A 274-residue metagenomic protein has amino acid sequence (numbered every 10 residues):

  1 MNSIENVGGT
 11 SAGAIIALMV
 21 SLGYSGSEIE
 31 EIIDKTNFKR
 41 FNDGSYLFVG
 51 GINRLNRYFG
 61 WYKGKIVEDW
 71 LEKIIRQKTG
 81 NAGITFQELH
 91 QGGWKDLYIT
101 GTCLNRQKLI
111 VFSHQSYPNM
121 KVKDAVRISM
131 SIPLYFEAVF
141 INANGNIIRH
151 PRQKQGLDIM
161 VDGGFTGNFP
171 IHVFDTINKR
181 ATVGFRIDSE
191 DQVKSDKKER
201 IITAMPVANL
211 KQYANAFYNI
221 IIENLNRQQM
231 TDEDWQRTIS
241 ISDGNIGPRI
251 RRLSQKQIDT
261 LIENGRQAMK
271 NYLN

Functional and structural regions predicted by a protein language model:
M1-V7, M19-N274: Patatin-like phospholipase
S11: Catalytic nucleophile serine of serine hydrolases, specifically the conserved "nucleophile elbow" pentapeptide
A14: Residues forming the Rossmann-fold NAD(P)(H) cofactor-binding site
